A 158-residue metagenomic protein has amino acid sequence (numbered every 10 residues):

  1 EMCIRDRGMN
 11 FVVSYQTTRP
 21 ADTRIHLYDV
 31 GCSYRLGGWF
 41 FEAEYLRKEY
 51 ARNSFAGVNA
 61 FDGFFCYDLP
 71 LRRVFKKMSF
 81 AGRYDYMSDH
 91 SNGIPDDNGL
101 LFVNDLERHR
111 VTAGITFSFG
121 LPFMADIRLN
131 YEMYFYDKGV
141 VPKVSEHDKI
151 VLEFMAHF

Functional and structural regions predicted by a protein language model:
M2-I4: Short, small-residue-biased leader/transition segments that mark boundaries at the very start of proteins
G8-F158: Outer-membrane beta-barrel pore domains
